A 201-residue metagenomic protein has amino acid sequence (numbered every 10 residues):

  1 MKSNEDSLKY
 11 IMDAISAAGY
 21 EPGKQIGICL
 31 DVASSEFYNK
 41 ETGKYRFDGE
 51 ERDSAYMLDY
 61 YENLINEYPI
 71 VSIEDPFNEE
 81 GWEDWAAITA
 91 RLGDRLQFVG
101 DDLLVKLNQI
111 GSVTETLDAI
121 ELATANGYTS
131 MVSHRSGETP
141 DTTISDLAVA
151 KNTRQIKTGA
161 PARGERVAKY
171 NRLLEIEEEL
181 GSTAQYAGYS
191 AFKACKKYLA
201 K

Functional and structural regions predicted by a protein language model:
K2-K201: Catalytic core of soluble alpha/beta enzymes
